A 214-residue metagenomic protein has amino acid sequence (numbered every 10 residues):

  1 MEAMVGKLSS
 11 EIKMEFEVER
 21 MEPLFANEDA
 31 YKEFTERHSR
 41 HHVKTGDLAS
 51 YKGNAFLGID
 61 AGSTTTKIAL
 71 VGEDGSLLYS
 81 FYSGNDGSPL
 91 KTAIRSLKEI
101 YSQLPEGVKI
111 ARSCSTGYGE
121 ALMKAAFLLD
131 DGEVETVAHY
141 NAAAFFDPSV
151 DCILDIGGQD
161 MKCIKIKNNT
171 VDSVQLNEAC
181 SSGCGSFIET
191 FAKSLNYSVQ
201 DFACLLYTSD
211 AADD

Functional and structural regions predicted by a protein language model:
M1-F56, G62: Flexible inter-domain linker/hinge segments
L48-E73, V150-I166: Gly/Thr-rich phosphate-binding beta-strand-loop-beta motif of the actin/hexokinase/Hsp70
I59-R95, E99, V174, E178-A179: Short glycine-rich, Thr/Ser-proximal phosphate-binding strand/loop in the N-terminal lobe of ATP-dependent enzymes
A69-V71, A93, L122-L128, K162-N169 (+2 more regions): Short acidic, glycine/serine/threonine-rich loops at helix termini
Y82-N85, L104-T136, K165, D172-S173: Short beta-strand-loop/turn "lid" adjacent to the catalytic site in phosphate-handling enzymes
N85-L90, T170-L205: Glycine-rich phosphate-binding loop plus the immediately following alpha-helix
F145: Phosphate/diphosphate-binding loops
Y207-A212: Conserved small/polar residues in nucleotide/adenosyl-binding loops
